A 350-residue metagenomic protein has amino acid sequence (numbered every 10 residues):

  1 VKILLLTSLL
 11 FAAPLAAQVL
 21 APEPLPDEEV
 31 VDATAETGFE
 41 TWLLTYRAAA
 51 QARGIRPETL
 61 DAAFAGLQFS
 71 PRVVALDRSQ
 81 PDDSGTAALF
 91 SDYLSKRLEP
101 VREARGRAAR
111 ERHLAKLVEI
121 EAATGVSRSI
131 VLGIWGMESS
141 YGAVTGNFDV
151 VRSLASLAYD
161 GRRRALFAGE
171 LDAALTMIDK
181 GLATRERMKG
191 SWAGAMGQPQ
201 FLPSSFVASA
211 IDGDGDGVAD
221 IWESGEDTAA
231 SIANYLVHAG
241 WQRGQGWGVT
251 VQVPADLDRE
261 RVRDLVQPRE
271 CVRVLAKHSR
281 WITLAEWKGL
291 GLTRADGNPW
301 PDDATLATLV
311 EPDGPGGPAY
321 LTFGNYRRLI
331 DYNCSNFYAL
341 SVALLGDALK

Functional and structural regions predicted by a protein language model:
S8-A17: Hydrophobic h-region of N-terminal signal peptides that target proteins for export in Gram-negative bacteria
V19-E121: An acidic, Gly/Ser/Thr/Pro-rich helix-cap/linker signature
A50, T59-F69, G125-G142, A174-M177 (+1 more regions): Short, functionally critical alpha-helical segments immediately adjacent to catalytic or ligand/cofactor-binding
L60-D83, W135-S139, D149-R152, T250-D258: Acidic helix-start/capping segments at beta-turn-to-alpha-helix junctions
F69-L76, S139-F148, D160-R164, K180-E186 (+3 more regions): Secretory-pathway/luminal and periplasmic proteins that interact with or process carbohydrate-rich
D149-A158, L171, M196-I211, I232: Substrate-binding/active-site groove segments that recognize and process beta-1,4-linked N-acetyl-hexosamine
G213-I221: Acidic, glycine-anchored loop motifs typical of Ca2+
L257, L265-K350: C-terminal soluble interaction/assembly domains
